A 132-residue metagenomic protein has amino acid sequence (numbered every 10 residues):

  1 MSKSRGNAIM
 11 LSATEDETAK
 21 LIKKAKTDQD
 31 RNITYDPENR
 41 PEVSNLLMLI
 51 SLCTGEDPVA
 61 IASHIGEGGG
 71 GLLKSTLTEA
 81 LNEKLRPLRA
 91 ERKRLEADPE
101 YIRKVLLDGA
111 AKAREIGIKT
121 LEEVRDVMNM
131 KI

Functional and structural regions predicted by a protein language model:
M1-I132: Conserved nucleotide- and phosphate/pyrophosphate-binding catalytic cores in adenylate/nucleotidyl-handling enzymes
